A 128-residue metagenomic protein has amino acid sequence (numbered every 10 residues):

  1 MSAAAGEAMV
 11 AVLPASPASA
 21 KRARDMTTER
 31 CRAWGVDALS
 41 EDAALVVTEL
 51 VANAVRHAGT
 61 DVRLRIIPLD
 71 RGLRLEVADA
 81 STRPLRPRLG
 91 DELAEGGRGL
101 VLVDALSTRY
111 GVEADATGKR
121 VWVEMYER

Functional and structural regions predicted by a protein language model:
M1-V10, V55-R128: Conserved beta-strand-loop-beta-strand hairpin that lines the nucleotide-binding pocket of ATP/GTP-utilizing enzymes
V10-R22: STAS-typified acidic loop motif
L13-P14, E29-R32, D42, P68-L73: Short, functional N-terminal and low-complexity linear motifs
K21-T48: Conserved short strand/loop->alpha-helix "switch" segment adjacent to the catalytic nucleotide/phosphoryl-transfer site
E49-L50, A54: Short, small-hydrophobic-rich alpha-helical interface motif
